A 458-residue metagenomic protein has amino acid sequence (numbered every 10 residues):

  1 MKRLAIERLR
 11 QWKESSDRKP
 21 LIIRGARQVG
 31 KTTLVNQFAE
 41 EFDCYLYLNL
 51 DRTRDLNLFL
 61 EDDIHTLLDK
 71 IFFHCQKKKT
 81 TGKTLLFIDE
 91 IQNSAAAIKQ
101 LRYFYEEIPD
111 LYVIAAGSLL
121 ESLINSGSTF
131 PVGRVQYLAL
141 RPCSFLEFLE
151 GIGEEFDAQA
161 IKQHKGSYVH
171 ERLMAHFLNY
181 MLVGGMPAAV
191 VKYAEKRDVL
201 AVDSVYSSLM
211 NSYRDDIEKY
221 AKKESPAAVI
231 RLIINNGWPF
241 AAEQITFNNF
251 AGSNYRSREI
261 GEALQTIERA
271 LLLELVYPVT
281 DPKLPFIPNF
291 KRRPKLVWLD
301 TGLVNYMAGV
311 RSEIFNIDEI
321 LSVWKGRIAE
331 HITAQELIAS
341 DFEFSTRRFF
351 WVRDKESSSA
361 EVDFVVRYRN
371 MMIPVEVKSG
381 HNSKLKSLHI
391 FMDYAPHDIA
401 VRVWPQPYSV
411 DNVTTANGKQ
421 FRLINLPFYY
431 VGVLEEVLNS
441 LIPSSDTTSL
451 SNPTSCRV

Functional and structural regions predicted by a protein language model:
M1-E14: N-terminal pre-Walker A segment at the start of P-loop NTPase domains
K31: Conserved lysine of the Walker
L34, F38: Hydrophobic positions on the alpha1 helix immediately C-terminal to the Walker A/P-loop
L50-G82: Short glycine-rich substrate-engagement loop in P-loop NTPases that contacts/grips substrate
N125-F240: Interdomain motor-coupling "hinge/lid" segment immediately C-terminal to the ATP-binding subdomain of NTP-driven enzymes
V190-E361, V366: Accessory nucleic acid-recognition modules appended to NTPase machines
T333, L337, V362-H381, A400: Conserved catalytic cores of phosphodiester-cleaving nucleases, focusing on short active-site segments
Y408-V458: Domain-level recognition of nuclease-like catalytic cores that cleave nucleotide substrates
